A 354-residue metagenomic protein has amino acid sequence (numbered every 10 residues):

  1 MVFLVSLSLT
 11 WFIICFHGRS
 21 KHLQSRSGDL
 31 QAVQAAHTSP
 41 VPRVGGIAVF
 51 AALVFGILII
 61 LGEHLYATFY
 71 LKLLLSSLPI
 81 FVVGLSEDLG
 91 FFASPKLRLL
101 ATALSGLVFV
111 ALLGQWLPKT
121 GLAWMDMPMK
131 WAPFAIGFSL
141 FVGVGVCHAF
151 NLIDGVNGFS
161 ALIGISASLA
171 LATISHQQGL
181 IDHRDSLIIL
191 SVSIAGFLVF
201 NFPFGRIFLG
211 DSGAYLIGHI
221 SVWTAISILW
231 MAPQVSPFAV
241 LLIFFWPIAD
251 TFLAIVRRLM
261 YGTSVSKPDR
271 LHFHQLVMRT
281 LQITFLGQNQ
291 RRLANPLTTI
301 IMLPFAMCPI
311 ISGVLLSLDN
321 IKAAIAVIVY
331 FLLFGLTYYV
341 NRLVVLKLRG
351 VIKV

Functional and structural regions predicted by a protein language model:
M1-A249: "…together with the soluble PPM/PP2C metallo-phosphatase catalytic core" -> "…together with the soluble PPM/PP2C
I13, A249-S264, L336-V345: Membrane-helix cytosolic exit motif
C15-P42, L253-R292: Cytosolic, membrane-interface loops and tails of multi-pass inner-membrane proteins
L53, S193, P296-G313: Hydrophobic membrane-spanning alpha-helices of multi-pass integral membrane proteins
I57-L61, C308-A323: Juxtamembrane "helix exit" motif at the C-terminal ends of alpha-helical transmembrane segments in multi-pass membrane
P79-P95, L315-V354: Alpha-helical transmembrane segments and their immediate juxtamembrane interface regions
P233-F238, I255, K267-P268, N320-I325: Extended hydrophobic-aromatic, low-complexity segments
F273, L281-P304, L318, K322-A323: C-terminal transmembrane helix-loop-helix hairpin of multi-pass membrane proteins
